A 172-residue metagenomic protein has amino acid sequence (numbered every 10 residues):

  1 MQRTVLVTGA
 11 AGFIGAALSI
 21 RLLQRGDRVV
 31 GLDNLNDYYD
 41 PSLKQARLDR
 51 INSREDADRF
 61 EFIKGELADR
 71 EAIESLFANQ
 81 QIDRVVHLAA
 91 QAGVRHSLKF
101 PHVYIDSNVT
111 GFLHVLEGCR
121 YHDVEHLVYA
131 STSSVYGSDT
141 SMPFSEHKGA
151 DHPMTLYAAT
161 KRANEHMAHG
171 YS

Functional and structural regions predicted by a protein language model:
M1-S172: N-terminal Rossmann-like NAD(P)+-binding domain of SDR-like oxidoreductases, especially those catalyzing
